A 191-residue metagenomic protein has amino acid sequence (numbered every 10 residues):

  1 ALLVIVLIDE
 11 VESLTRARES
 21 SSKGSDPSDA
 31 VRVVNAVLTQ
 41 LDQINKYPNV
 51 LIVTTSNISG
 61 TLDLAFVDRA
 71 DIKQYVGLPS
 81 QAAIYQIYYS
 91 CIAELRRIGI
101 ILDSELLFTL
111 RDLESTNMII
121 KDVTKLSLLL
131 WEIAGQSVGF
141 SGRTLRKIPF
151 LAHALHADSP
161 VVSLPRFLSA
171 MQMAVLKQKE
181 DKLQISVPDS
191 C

Functional and structural regions predicted by a protein language model:
A1-I119: Walker A/P-loop NTP-binding motif of AAA+ ATPase domains
Q81-C191: C-terminal alpha-helical "lid" subdomain
